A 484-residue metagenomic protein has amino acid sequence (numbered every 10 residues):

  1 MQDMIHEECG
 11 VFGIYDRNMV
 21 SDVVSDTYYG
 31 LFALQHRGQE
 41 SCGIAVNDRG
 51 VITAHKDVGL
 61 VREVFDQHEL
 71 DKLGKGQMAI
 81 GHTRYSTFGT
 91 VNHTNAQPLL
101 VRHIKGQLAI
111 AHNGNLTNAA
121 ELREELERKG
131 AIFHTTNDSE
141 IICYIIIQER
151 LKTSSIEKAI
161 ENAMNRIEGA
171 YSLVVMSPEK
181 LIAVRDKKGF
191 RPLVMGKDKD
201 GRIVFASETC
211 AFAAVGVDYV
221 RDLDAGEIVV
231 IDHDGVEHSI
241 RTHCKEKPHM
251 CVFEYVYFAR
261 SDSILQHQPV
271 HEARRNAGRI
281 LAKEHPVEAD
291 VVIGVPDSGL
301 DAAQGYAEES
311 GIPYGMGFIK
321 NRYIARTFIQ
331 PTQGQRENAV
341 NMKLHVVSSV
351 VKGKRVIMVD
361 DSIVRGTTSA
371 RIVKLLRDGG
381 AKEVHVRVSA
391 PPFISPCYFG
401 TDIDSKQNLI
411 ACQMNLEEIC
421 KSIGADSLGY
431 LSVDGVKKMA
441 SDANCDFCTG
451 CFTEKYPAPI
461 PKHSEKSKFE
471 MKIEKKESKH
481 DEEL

Functional and structural regions predicted by a protein language model:
M1-A225, V230-A289, V295, E383 (+1 more regions): Conserved short alpha-helical segments that host acidic/polar catalytic motifs at enzyme active sites
T87-F88, N118, I182, F190-R191 (+7 more regions): Flexible loop/turn segments at secondary-structure boundaries
A111, M176, V184-R185, G196 (+11 more regions): Generic beta-strand/beta-sheet core signal
A131, K152-T153, P286-D290, E308-G315 (+2 more regions): Secondary-structure transition/capping motifs at alpha-helix termini and the adjoining loop/turn into the next element
T135, E140-C143, Y314-A325, S422-A440: A conserved beta-strand->alpha-helix junction
N162, C210-A211, D218-Y219, L223-E227 (+4 more regions): Phosphate/diphosphate-binding loops
M164, E179-K180, G216-D222, K374-L484: PRPP-dependent phosphoribosyltransferase catalytic core
G311-V356, T367, I394-D404: Short, glycine/charge-rich flexible loops or terminal/linker lids adjacent to PRPP-binding catalytic cores
